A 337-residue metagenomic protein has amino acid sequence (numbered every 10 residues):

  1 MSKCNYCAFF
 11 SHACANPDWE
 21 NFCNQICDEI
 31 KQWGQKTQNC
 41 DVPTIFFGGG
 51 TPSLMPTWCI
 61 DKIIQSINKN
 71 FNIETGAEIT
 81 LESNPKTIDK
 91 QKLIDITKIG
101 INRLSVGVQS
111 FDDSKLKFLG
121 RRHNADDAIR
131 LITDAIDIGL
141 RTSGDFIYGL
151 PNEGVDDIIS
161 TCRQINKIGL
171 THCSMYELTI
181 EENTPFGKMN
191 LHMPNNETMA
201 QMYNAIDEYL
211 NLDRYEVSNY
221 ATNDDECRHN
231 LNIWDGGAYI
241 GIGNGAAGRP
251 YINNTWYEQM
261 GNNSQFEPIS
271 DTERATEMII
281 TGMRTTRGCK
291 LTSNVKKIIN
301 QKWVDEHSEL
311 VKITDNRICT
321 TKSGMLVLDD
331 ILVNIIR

Functional and structural regions predicted by a protein language model:
S2-K3: Short pre-active-site segment immediately N-terminal to redox-active cysteine/selenocysteine motifs in thiol-based
A8-K36, C40-V295: C-terminal scaffold of the Radical SAM
N263-D329, V333: Basic, glycine-rich polyanion-binding accessory segments appended to enzymes
I336-R337: Generic C-terminal helix-cap and adjacent flexible tail
